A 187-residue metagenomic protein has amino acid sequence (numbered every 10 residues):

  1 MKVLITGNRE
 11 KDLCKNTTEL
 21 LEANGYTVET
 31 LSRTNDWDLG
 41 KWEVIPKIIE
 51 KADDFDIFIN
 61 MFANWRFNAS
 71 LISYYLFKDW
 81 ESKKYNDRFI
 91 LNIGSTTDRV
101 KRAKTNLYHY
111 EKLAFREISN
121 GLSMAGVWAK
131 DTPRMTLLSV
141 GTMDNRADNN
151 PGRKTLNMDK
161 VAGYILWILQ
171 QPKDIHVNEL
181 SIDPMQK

Functional and structural regions predicted by a protein language model:
M1-E29: Canonical Rossmann dinucleotide-binding motif of NAD(H)/NADP(H)-dependent dehydrogenases/reductases, specifically
K2-I5, F58-I59, I90: Conserved hydrophobic beta-strands of the Rossmann-like cofactor-binding core in SDR/related NAD(P)H-dependent
G7, K11, S70, K104-R116 (+2 more regions): Short-chain dehydrogenase/reductase
V28-K47, N64, L71: Adenosine-cofactor binding site in Rossmann-like domains, unifying the SAM/SAH pocket of S-adenosylmethionine-dependent
I59-N68, G94-S95: Conserved NAD(P)H cofactor-binding loop of Rossmann-fold oxidoreductase domains
W65-D87: NAD(P)-cofactor binding segment of oxidoreductase domains
E81-S82, N86-A129, S139-N149: Catalytic loop of short-chain dehydrogenase/reductase
L137, N150-K187: C-terminal helical subdomain
